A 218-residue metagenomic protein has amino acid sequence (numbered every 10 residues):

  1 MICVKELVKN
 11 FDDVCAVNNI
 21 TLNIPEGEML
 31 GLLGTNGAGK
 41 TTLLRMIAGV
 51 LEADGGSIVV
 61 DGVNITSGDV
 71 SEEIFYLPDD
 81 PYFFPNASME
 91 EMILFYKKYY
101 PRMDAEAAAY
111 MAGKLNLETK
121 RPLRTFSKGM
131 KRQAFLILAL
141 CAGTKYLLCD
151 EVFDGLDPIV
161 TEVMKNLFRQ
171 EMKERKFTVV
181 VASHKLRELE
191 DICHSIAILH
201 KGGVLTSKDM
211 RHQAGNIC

Functional and structural regions predicted by a protein language model:
L33-T35: The feature captures the beta-strand-to-loop junction immediately N-terminal to the Walker
A48: Helix-to-loop junction immediately C-terminal to a conserved catalytic motif
G56-E72: Conserved ABC transporter NBD signature motif
D80-A134: ABC-family P-loop ATPase nucleotide-binding domains
L147-E151: Catalytic Walker B motif of ABC-type/P-loop ATPase nucleotide-binding domains
P158-V160: Helix N-cap at the start of a conserved alpha-helix in ABC-type nucleotide-binding domains
